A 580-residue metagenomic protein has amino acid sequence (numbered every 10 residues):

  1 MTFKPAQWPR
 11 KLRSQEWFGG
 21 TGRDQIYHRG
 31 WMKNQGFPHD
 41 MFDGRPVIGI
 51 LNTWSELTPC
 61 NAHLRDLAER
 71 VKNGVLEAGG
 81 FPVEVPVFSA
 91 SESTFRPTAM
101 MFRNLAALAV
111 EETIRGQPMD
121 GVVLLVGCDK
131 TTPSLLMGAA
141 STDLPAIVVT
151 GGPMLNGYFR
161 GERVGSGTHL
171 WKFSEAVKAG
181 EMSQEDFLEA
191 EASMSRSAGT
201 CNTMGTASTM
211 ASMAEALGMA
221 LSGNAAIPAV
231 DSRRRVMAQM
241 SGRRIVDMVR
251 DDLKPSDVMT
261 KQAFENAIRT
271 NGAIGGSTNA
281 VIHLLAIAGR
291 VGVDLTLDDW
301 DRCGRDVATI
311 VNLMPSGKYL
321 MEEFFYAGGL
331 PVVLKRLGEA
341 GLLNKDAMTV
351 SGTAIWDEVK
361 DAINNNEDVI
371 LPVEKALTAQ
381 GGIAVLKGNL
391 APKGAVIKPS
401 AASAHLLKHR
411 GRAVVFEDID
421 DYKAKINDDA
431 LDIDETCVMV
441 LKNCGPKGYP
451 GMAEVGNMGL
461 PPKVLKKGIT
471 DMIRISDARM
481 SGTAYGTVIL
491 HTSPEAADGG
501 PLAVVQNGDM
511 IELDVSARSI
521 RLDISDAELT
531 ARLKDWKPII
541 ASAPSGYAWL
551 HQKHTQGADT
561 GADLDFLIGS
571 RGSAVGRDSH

Functional and structural regions predicted by a protein language model:
T2-E56, C60-A62, E69-F88, S93 (+4 more regions): Catalytic or ion-coupling anion/metal-binding cores of large enzyme and transporter domains
F102: Glycine-rich phosphate- or other oxyanion-binding loops that anchor nucleotides, phosphorylated ligands
L105-Q117: Short, well-structured alpha-helical segments in soluble
G116-L135, A146-T150: A short, small-residue-rich loop immediately preceding and capping a beta-strand
